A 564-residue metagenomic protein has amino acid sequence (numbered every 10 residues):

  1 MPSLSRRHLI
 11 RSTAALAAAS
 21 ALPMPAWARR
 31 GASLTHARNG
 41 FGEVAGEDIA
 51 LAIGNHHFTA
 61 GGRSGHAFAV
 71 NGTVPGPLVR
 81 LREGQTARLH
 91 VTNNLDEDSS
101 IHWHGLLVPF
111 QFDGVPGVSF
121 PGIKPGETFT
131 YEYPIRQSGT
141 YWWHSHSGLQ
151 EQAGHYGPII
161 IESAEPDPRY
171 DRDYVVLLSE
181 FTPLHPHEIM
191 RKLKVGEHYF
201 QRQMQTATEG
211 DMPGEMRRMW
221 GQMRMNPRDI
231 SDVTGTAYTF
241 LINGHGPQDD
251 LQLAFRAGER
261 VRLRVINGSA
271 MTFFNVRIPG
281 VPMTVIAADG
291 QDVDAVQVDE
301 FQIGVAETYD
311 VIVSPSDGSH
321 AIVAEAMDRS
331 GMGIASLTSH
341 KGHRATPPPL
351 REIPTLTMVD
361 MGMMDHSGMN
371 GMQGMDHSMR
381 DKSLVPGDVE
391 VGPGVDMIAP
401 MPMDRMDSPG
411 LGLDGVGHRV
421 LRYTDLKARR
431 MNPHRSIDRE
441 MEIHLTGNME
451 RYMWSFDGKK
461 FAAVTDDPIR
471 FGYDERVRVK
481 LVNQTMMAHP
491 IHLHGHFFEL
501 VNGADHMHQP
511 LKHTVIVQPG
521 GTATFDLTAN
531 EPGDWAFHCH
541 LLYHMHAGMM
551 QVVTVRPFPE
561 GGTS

Functional and structural regions predicted by a protein language model:
P2-L4, T13-V305, V311-I312, A335 (+6 more regions): Histidine-centered copper-binding motifs that mark active-site loops of extracellular/periplasmic copper enzymes
A52-G54, D211-Q222, Y423-E450: Predominantly extracellular/luminal regions of secreted and cell-surface proteins, especially disulfide-bonded
R264-G268, F273-P279, V311-S314, A321-D328 (+5 more regions): A structural feature that tracks compact, well-ordered secondary-structure segments with a strong bias toward
P279-D292, K459-F461, Q484-K512, L542-H546 (+1 more regions): Active/binding-pocket-proximal capping segment
M363-D396: Long intrinsically disordered, low-complexity regions that are acidic and Ser/Thr-rich
V395-M397, M401-M403, L413: Long, low-complexity, polar/charged, intrinsically disordered or flexibly structured peripheral segments
E442-I443, G447-E450, D466-F498: C-terminal substrate/ligand-recognition segments
H513-F537, L542-M545: C-terminal structured "cap/appendage" subdomains that terminate the fold
